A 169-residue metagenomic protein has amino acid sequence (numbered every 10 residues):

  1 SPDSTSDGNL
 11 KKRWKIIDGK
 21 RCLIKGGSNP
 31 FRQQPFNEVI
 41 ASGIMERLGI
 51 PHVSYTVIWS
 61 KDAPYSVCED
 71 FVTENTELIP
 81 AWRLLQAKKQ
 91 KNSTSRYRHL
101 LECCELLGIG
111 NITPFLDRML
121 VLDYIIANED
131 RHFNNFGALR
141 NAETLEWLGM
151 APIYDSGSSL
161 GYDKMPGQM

Functional and structural regions predicted by a protein language model:
S1-K88: Conserved ATP-binding subdomain of kinase catalytic cores across diverse folds
N9, N29, N37, N75 (+5 more regions): Detector for Asparagine
W14, C22, F36, M45 (+4 more regions): Generic detector of bulky aromatic hydrophobic side chains
G27-F31, L85-I109: Short histidine-centered catalytic/ligand-binding loop motif
R96-M165: Conserved kinase catalytic-core segment
M169: A conserved mid-domain beta-alpha-beta active-site/ligand-binding segment of alpha/beta enzyme cores
